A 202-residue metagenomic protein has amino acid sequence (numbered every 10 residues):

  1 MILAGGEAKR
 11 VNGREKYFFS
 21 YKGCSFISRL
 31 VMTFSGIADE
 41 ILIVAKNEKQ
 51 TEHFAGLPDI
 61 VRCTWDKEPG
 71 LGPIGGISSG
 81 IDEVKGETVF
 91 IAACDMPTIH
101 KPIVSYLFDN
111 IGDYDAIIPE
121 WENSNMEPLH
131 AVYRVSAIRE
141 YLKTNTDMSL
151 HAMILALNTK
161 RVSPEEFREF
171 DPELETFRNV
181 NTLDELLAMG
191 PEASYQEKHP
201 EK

Functional and structural regions predicted by a protein language model:
M1-S136, E140-D147, L155-E175, L183-D184 (+1 more regions): Nucleotide and nucleotide-moiety/phosphate-recognizing core
N110, S149, Q196-H199: A short hydrophobic/aromatic micro-motif that marks alpha-helical segments and, especially, helix-coil
A152: Surface-exposed charge patches
V180: Regulatory input/activation interfaces that engage signals or partners
L183-K202: SAM-dependent methyltransferases
